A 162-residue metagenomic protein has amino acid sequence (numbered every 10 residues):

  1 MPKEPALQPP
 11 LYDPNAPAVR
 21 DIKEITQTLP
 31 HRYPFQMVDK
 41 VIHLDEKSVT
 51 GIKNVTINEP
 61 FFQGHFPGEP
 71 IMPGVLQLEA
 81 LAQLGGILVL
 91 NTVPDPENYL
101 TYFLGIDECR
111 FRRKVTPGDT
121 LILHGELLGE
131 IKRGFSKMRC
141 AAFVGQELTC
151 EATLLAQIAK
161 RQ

Functional and structural regions predicted by a protein language model:
P2-I42, V49, L155-A156: Flexible, low-complexity linker/boundary loops enriched in proline and small hydrophobic residues that flank enzymatic
P2-K3, P10-V19, G85-H124, T149 (+1 more regions): Hydrophobic beta-strand-centered segment that forms part of the acyl-chain substrate-binding groove
R32-M72: Catalytic strand-loop segment that frames the active site of acyl-thioester-processing enzymes
Q36, E46-T50, T120-I122, K137 (+1 more regions): Intrinsic-disorder/low-complexity, polar/charged segments enriched in Ser/Thr/Lys/Arg/Asp/Glu/Gln
V41, I106-G145: Hydrophobic beta-sheet segments that form the core/acyl-binding groove of ACP/CoA-dependent acyl-chain-processing
V41, M72-P96: Active-site helix/loop of acyl-thioester processing domains in fatty-acid/polyketide metabolism, spanning hotdog-fold
F135-K137, A141-Q162: Mixed-charge, glycine-accented linear interaction segment located at domain edges/termini
